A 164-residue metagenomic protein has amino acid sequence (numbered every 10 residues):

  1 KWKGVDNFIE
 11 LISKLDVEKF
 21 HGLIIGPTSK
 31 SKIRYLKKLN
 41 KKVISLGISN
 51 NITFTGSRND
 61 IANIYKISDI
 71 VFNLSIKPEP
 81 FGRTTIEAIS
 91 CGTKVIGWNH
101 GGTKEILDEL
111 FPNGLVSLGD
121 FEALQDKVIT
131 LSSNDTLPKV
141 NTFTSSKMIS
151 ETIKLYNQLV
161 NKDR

Functional and structural regions predicted by a protein language model:
K1-K14, R34-K37: A conserved mid-protein helix/loop that constitutes part of the nucleotide-sugar donor-binding site
H21-K37: Glycosyltransferase donor-sugar binding loop
S31-L36, S49-R58, I64: Active-site donor-binding acidic/aromatic loop of nucleotide-activated sugar and phosphosugar transferases involved
A62, P80, T85-S90, K104-E105: Short alpha-helical segment that forms part of, or immediately flanks, the ligand-binding pocket in carbohydrate-active
V71-N73: A short hydrophobic beta-strand element within the catalytic core of glycosyltransferases that build diverse glycans
K94-G97: Short hydrophobic beta-strand element within catalytic cores of glycosyltransferases and related nucleotide-activated
E109-F121, I129-S132: Conserved acidic donor-binding segment of nucleotide-sugar-dependent glycosyltransferases
S133-D163: A charged, aromatic-enriched C-terminal amphipathic alpha-helix characteristic of glycosyltransferases across folds
